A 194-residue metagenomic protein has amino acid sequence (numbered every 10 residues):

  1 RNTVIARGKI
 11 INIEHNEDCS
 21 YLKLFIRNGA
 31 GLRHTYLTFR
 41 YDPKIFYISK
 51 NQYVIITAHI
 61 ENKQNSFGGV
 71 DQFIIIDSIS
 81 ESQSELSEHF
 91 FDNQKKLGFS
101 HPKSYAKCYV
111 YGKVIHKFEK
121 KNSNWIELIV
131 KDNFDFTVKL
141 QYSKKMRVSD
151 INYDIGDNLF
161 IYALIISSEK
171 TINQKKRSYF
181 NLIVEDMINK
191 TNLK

Functional and structural regions predicted by a protein language model:
R1-N2, H89-A106: Short boundary/loop segments of OB/S1/cold-shock single-stranded nucleic-acid-binding domains
N2-N16, Y105-N122: Structural detector for short beta-strands of small beta-barrel domains
R7-K9, T57-H59, Y111-K113, Y162-L164 (+1 more regions): Residues located in well-ordered beta-strands
I13, R27-G29, K63-Q64, K117 (+2 more regions): Short coil/turn motifs at secondary-structure junctions
H15-N28, E119-K131, S178: Short aromatic-glycine-enriched beta-strand elements
A30-I48, N133-N152: Beta-strand/loop nucleic-acid-binding surfaces
I45-F67, R147-E169: Beta-rich strand-turn-strand
E61-Q94, L164-L193: OB-fold/S1-family single-stranded nucleic acid-binding modules
